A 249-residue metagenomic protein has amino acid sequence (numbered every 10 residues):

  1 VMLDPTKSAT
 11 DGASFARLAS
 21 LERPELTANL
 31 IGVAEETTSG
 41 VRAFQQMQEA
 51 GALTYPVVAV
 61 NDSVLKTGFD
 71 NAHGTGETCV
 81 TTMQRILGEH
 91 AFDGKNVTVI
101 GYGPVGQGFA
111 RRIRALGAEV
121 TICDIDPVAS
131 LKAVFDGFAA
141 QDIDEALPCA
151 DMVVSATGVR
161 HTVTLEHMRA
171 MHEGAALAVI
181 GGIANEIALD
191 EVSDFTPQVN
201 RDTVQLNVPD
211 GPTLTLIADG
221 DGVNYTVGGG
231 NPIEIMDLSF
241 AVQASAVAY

Functional and structural regions predicted by a protein language model:
V1-K95: Glycine/serine-rich phosphate-binding loop and adjoining beta1-alpha1 elements at the start of nucleotide-handling
M2, F92, A146-A150, M168-H172: A short, aliphatic-rich alpha-helical micro-motif
K7-G12, R23-T38, V159, M168-N207 (+2 more regions): ADP-ribose/adenylate-binding Rossmann-like module
Y55-H90, L189-Y249: Adenosine-phosphate binding glycine-rich loop
V60, I100, R114-D136: NAD(P)-binding Rossmann-fold cofactor-contacting core
V105: Hydrophobic/small residue at the entry helix of a nucleotide-binding pocket
F135-A150: Short acidic low-complexity segments
